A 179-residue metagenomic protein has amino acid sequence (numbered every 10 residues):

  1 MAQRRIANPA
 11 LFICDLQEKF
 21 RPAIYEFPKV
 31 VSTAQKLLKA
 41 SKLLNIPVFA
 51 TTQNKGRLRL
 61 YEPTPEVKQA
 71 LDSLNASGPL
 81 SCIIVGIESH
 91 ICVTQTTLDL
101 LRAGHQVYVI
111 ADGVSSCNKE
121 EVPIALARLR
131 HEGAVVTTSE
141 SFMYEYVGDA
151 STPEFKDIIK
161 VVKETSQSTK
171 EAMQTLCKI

Functional and structural regions predicted by a protein language model:
M1-P65, Q69-A76, L98, Q106 (+4 more regions): Active-site acidic carboxylates
R5, N118, T138-S139: Helix N-cap and loop-to-helix transition residues
Q17, E88, E140: Short, flexible active-site-adjacent loop segments at beta-strand->alpha-helix junctions, enriched in small/polar
T51, I110-D112, S139: Generic beta-sheet signal
K55, V114-S115, M143: Conserved beta-strand edge residues that scaffold enzyme active sites
S81-G86, H90-G133: A contiguous pocket-lining binding segment that forms or flanks enzyme active sites
S139-Y146: Acidic carboxylate-rich catalytic motifs and surrounding loops in phosphoryl-/glycosyl-chemistry enzymes
